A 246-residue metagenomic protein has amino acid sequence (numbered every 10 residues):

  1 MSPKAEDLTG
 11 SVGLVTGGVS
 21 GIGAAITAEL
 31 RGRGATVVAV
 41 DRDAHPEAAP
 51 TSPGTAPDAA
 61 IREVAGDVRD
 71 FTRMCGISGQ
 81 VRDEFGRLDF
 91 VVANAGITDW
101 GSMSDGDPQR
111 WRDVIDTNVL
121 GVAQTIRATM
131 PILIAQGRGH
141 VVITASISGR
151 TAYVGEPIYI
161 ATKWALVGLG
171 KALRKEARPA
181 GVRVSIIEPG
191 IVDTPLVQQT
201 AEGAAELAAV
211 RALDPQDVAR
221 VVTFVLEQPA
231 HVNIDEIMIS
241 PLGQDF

Functional and structural regions predicted by a protein language model:
V12, V19-S20: Conserved glycine-rich cofactor-binding loop
A65-G76, P108: The beta1-alpha1 cofactor-binding region of Rossmann-like NAD(H)/NADP(H)-dependent oxidoreductases
S102-M103, D107-R112: Substrate-binding pocket helix/loop in short-chain dehydrogenase/reductase
I126, T162: Active-site helix of classical SDR
S146: Residue(s) in the substrate-gating loop at a strand-loop-helix junction that position the organic substrate next
T151, A172-V182: Active-site-adjacent segment of SDR/Rossmann-fold oxidoreductases
P179-V182, I186-I187, E206-F246: C-terminal helical subdomain
